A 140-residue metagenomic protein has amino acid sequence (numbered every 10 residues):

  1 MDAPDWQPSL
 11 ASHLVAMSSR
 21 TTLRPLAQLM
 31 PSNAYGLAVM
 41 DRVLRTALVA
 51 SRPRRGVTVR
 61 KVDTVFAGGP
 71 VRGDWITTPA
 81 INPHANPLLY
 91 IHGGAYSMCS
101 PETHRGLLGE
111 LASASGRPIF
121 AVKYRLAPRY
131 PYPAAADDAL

Functional and structural regions predicted by a protein language model:
M1-T78: A glycine/proline-hinged amphipathic helix-loop "lid/cap" segment that gates access to hydrophobic ligand pockets
G73, L111, A139-L140: Hydrophobic alpha-helical segments that mediate membrane insertion or helix-helix packing
H84-G94: Short beta-strand element of the alpha/beta-hydrolase
S97-S100, P128-P131: A generic structural signal for short coil/turn motifs at secondary-structure boundaries
M98-G109: The serine-hydrolase catalytic nucleophile loop
L108-Y130: Conserved alpha/beta-hydrolase
Y130-L140: Alpha/beta-hydrolase active-site loop
